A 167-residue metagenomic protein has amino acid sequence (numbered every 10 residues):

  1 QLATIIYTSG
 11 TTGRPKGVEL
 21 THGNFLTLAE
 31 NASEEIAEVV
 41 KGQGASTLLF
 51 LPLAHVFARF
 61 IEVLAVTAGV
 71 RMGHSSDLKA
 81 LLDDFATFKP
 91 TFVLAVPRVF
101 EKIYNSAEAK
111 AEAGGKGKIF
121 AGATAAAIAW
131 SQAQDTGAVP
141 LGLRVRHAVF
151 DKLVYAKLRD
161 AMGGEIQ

Functional and structural regions predicted by a protein language model:
A3-A29: Conserved AMP-binding A3 loop
L26-L49, L53-Y155: Conserved AMP-binding/adenylation subdomain of ANL enzymes
A161: Phosphate/ATP-binding catalytic cores across multiple sugar-kinase/actin-like superfamilies, primarily ASKHA
G164-Q167: Short, intrinsically disordered, charge-balanced linker/junction segments flanking boundaries in proteins
